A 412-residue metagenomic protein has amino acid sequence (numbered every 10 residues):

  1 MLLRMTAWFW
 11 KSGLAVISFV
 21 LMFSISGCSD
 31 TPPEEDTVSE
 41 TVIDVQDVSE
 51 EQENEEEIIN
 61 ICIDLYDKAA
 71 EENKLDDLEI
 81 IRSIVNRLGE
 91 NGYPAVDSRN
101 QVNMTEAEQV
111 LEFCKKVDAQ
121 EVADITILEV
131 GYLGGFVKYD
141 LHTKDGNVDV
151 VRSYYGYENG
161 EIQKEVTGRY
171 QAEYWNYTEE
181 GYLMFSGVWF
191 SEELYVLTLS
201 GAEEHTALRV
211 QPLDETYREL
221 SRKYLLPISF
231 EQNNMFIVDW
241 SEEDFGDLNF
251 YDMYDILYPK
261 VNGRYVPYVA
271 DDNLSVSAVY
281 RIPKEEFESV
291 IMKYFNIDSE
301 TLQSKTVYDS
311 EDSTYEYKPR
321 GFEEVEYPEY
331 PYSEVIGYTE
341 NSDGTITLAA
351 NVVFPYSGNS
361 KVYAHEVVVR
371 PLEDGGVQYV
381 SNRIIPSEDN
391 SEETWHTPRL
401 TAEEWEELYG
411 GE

Functional and structural regions predicted by a protein language model:
L2-L14: Bacterial N-terminal signal peptides that target proteins for export
L14-L21: Hydrophobic helical h-region of N-terminal Sec-dependent signal peptides in bacterial secretory/periplasmic proteins
S24-G27: C-terminal motif of bacterial Sec signal peptides marking the signal peptidase cleavage site
S29-T31: Bacterial signal peptide processing site
E34-E412: Mature, Sec-exported extracytoplasmic domains of Gram-positive
